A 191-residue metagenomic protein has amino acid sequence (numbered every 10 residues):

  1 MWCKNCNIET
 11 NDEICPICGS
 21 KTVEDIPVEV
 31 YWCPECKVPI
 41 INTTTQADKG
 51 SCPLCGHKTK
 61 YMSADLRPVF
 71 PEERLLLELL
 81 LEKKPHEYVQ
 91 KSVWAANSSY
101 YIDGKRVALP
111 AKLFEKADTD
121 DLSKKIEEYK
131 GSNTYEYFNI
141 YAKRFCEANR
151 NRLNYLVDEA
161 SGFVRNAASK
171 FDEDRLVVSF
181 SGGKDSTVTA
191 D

Functional and structural regions predicted by a protein language model:
M1-S179, T187-D191: RNA-binding accessory domains that recognize and position tRNA/RNA substrates
G183: Conserved G/P- and acidic residue-centered "switch" motifs that form tight phosphate/ATP-binding loops in soluble
